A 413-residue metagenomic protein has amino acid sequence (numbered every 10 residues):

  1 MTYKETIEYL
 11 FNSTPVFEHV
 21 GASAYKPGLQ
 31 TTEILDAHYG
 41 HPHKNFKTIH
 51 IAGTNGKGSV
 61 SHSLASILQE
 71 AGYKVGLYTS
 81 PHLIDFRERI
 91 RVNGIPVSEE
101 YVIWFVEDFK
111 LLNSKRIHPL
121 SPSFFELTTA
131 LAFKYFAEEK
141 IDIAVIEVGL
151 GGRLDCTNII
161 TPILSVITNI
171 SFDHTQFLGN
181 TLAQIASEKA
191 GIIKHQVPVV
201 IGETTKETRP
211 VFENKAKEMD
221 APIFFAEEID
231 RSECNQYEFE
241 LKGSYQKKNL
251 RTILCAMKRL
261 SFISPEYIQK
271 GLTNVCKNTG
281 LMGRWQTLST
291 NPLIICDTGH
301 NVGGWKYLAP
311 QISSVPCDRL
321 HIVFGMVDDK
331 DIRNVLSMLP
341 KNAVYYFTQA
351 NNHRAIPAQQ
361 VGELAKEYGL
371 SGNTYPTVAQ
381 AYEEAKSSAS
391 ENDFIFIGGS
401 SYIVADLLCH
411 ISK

Functional and structural regions predicted by a protein language model:
M1-N55, S59-K74, L83-D85, I117 (+3 more regions): N-terminal leader/targeting and accessory segments in enzymes
A22-Y25, L29, I34-A37, H41-K44 (+1 more regions): ATP-dependent carboxylate-amine ligase catalytic core
P81, T128-F177, R209-E238: Extended acidic/charged loop-beta regions that coordinate divalent cations and stabilize anionic phosphate/carboxylate
P81-D108, Q176-I192, E213-N214, V335-M338 (+1 more regions): Active-site-proximal loop->helix
I143-V148, C156-V166, I170-H174, Q184 (+1 more regions): Nucleotide phosphate-binding/pyrophosphate-handling subdomain across enzymes that bind or process nucleotide phosphates
I163, F177-C255, F262: Internal gly/pro-rich beta-alpha loop/helix module that stabilizes soluble enzyme cofactors or their anionic handles
T204-F224, E228, L293-I294, V335-F394: C-terminal helical cap/extension that packs against the catalytic core of soluble nucleotide-cofactor enzymes
S400: Active-site-proximal loop/hinge segments that shape catalytic or ion-binding/gating pockets
